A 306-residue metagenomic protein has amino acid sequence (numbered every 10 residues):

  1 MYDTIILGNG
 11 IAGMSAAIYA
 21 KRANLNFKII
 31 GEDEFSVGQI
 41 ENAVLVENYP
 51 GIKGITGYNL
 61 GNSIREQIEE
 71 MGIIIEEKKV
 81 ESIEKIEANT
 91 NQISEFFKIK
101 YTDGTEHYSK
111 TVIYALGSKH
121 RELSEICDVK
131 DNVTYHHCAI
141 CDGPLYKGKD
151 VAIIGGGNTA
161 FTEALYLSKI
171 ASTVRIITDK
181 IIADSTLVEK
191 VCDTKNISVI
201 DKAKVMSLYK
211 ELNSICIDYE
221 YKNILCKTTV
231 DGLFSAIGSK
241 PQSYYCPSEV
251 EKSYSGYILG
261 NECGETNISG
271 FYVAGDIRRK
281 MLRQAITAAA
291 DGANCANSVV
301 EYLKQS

Functional and structural regions predicted by a protein language model:
M1-L7, A23, F35, N42 (+6 more regions): FAD-binding core/adjacent interface of flavoenzyme oxidoreductases
D3-K28, E163-A164: N-terminal Rossmann-like FAD-binding beta1-loop-alpha1 element of flavoenzymes
I5, R22-E41, I176-D184: Glycine-rich FAD pyrophosphate-binding loop
G38-E106, I181-D201: N-terminal Rossmann-like dinucleotide/flavin-binding domain of flavoprotein oxidoreductases that bind FAD/FMN
T90-S94, T105-K204, L208-N213: Predominantly flavin-linked oxidoreductase catalytic cores and closely associated redox partners
K130-L145, I237-T287, D291-E301: FAD-site-proximal beta/loop scaffold in flavoenzymes
L165, K169-S172, I176-D179, I286-S306: Internal hydrophobic alpha-helix adjacent to the cofactor/substrate pocket in enzyme cavities
